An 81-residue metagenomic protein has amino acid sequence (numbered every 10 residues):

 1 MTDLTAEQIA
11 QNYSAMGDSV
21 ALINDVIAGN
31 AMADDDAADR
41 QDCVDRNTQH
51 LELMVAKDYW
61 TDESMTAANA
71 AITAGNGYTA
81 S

Functional and structural regions predicted by a protein language model:
M1-S81: Beta-rich interaction/scaffold domains
